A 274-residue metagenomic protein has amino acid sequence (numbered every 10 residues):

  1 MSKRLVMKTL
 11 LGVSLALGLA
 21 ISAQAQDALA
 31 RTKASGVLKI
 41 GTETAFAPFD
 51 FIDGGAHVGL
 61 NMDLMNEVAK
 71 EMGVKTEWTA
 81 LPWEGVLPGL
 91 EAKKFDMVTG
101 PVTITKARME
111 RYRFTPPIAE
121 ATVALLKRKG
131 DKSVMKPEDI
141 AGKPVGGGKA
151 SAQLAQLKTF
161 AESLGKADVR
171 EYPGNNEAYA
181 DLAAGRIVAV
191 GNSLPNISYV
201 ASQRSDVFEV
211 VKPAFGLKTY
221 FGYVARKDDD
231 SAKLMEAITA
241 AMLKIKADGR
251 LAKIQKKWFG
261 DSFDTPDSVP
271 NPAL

Functional and structural regions predicted by a protein language model:
D27-P101: Extracytoplasmic small-molecule ligand-binding "clamshell" domains of the periplasmic binding protein/Venus flytrap
T44, E120-K127, S202-T239, D261-L274: Periplasmic-binding protein-like
I52, M65-V74, Q153-E171, A201-S205: Ligand-binding cleft/hinge of the Venus flytrap
M62-E71, D131, K143-P144, S151 (+2 more regions): Extended ligand-binding regions for polar small-molecule ligands
V74-W78, P82-G85, V102-S163: A conserved helix-loop-strand patch within extracytoplasmic ligand-binding domains of the periplasmic binding
E77-P88, K132-S133, V169-A184, T219: Short helix-initiation/N-cap motifs at beta->coil->alpha
G85, V102-E110, Q156-A161, D181-A183 (+1 more regions): A ligand-binding cleft/hinge motif common to bilobed small-molecule-binding domains
A152-V169, E209-V210, M242-L274: Ligand-binding clefts/hinges and TM-proximal coupling segments of bilobed small-molecule sensing domains
